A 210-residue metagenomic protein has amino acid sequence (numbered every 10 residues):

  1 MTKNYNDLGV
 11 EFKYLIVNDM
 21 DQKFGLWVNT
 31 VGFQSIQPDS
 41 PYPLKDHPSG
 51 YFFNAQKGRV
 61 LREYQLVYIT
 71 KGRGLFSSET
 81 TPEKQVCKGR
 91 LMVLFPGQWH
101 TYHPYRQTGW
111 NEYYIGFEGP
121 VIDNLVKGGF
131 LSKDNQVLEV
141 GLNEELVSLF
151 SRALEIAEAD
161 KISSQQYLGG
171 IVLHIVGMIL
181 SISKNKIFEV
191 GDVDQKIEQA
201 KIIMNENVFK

Functional and structural regions predicted by a protein language model:
M1-L75, P82-K84: Generic protein-terminus/edge-of-domain signal
D39, G50-F53, K88-G89, G97 (+1 more regions): Tight coil/turn sites that cap or link beta-strands
A55, K127-S151: Aromatic/histidine-rich interaction motifs
T80-F95: Short acidic-glycine-tyrosine-enriched beta hairpin
E83, G97-V121: Ligand-binding loop in jelly-roll beta-barrel domains
G141, A157-H174, G191: All-alpha amphipathic helical-bundle segments outside canonical DNA-binding/catalytic cores that form hydrophobic
R152-S163, V176-I187, Q199-K210: Basic, amphipathic alpha-helical hairpins
